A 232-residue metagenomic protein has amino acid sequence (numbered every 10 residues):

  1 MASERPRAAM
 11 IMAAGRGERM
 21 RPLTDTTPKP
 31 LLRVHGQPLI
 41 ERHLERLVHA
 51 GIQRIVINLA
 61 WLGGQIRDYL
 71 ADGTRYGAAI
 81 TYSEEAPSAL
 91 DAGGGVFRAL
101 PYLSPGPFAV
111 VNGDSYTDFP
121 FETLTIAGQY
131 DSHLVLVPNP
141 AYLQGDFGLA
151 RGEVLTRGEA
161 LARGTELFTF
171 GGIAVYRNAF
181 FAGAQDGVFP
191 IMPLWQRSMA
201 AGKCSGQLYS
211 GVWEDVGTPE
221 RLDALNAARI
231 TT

Functional and structural regions predicted by a protein language model:
M1-I11, R33, Q37-N112, F121 (+1 more regions): Conserved N-terminal catalytic core of the sugar/cofactor nucleotidyltransferase
R7-L23: A phosphate-binding catalytic loop at a beta-strand-loop-alpha-helix junction that coordinates phosphoryl groups
R16, G113-S115: Active-site metal-binding loops of divalent metal-dependent hydrolases
M20, I66-L70, L225: Hydrophobic packing residues within well-ordered alpha-helices of enzyme cores
P30, A79-T81, D131, K203-S205: Conserved beta-strand segments of alpha/beta enzyme cores
P107-A109, Y116, F121-G128, N139-A141 (+1 more regions): Catalytic-core segments of class I nucleotidyltransferases/pyrophosphorylases that form NMP-activated intermediates
H133-L149: Short beta-strand-to-loop element that shapes/binds the nucleotide-sugar donor at the catalytic cleft/hinge
